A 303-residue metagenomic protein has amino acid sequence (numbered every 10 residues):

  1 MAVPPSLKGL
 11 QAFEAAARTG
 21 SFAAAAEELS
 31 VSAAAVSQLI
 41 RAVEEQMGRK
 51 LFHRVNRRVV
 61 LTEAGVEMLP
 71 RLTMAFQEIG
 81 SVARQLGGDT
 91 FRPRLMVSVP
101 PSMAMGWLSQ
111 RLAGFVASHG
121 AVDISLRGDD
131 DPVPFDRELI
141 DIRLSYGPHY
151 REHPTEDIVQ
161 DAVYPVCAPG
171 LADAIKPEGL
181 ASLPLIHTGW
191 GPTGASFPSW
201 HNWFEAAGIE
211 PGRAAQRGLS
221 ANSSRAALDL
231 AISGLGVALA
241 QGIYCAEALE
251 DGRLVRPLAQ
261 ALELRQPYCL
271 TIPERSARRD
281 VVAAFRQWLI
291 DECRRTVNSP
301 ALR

Functional and structural regions predicted by a protein language model:
M1-V3, A121, G242-E247, D251 (+1 more regions): C-terminal effector-binding regulatory domain of bacterial HTH transcription factors
E14-S30: Short helix-boundary/capping micro-motifs
F22, E44-L61: A short LG(V/I)-centered, amphipathic sequence patch enriched for acidic residue(s) preceding the LG motif
S32-A35, L39-A42, R111: Residues within the DNA-recognition helix of helix-turn-helix
N56-V59, V66, Q77-S98: Short helix-loop hinge/linker segments at domain boundaries
R92-R151, L302-R303: Central regulatory/effector-binding core of bacterial HTH transcription factors
R127-P184, T188-S196, H201-G212, G218-S220: Acidic, Gly/Pro-rich loop/turn segments at junctions of secondary structure
P211-P257, E263: Hydrophobic hinge/microswitch elements
